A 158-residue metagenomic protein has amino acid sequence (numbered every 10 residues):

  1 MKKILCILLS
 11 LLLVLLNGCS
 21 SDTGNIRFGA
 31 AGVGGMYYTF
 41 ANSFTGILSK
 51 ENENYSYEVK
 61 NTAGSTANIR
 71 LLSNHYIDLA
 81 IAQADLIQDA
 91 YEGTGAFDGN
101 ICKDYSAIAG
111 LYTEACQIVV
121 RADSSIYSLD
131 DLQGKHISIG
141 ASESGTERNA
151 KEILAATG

Functional and structural regions predicted by a protein language model:
K2-S10: Sec-dependent signal peptide recognition, specifically the positively charged N-region followed immediately by
L15-G18: C-terminal motif of bacterial Sec signal peptides marking the signal peptidase cleavage site
S20-D22: Bacterial signal peptide processing site
G24-E51, Y55, E114-G158: Bilobed "Venus flytrap"/periplasmic-binding protein-like clamshell domains and structurally analogous long
V59-R70: Short helix-initiation/N-cap motifs at beta->coil->alpha
A63-S65, H75-Y76, I81-T94, E143: Beta->alpha turn/N-cap motifs
L72-S73, L132: Hydrophobic residues within well-ordered alpha-helices
D98-L111, C116: A structural signal for short loop-to-beta-strand junctions that line the ligand-binding cleft of periplasmic/secreted
